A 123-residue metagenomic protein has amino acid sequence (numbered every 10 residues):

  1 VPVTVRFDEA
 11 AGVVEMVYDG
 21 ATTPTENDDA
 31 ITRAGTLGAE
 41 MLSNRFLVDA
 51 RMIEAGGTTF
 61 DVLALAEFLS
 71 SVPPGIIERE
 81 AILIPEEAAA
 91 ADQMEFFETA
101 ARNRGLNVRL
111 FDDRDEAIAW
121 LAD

Functional and structural regions predicted by a protein language model:
V1-D123: Amphipathic, Lys/Arg-enriched alpha-helical "gate/interface" segment within cytosolic domains that mediates
